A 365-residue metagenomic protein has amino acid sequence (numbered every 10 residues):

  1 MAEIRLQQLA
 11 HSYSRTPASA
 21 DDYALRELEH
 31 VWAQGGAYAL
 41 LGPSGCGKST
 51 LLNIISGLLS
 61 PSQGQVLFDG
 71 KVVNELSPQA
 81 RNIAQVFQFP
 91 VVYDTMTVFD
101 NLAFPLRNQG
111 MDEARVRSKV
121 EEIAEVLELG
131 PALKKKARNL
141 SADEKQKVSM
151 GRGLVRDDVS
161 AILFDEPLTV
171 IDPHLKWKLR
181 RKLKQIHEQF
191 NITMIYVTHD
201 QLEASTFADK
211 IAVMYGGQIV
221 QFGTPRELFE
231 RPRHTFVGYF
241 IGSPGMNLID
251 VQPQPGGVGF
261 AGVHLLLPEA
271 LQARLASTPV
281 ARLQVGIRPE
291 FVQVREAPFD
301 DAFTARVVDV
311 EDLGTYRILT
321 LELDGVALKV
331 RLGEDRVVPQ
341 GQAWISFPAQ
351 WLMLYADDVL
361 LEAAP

Functional and structural regions predicted by a protein language model:
M1-L6, S12-E27, W32-Q34, E75-A80: A short, flexible loop at the N-terminus of ABC-type nucleotide-binding domains that lies
Y38-A39, Q85: Short beta-strand immediately N-terminal to the Walker A/P-loop
L41-P43: The feature captures the beta-strand-to-loop junction immediately N-terminal to the Walker
S49-L52, V148-M150: ABC ATPase nucleotide-binding domain helices that frame the ATP-binding cleft
S56: Helix-to-loop junction immediately C-terminal to a conserved catalytic motif
G64-V72: Conserved ABC transporter NBD signature motif
N82, Q88, V92-F236: ABC ATPase nucleotide-binding domains
P244-M246, P255-P365: Non-catalytic connector elements of ABC transporters
